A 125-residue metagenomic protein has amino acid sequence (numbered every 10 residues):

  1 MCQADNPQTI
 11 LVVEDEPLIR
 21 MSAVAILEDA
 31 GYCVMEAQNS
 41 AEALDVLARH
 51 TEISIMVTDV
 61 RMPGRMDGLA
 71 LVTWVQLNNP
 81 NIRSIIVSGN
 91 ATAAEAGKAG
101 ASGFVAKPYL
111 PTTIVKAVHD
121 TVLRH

Functional and structural regions predicted by a protein language model:
M1-L11, P17-L18, V24, L77 (+2 more regions): Non-catalytic signal-transmission and effector/linker regions of two-component phosphorelay proteins
P17-M35: Two-component/phosphorelay signaling modules centered on CheY-like receiver
E36-I55, E95: Acidic, metal-coordinating helix/loop segments flanking the phosphotransfer/catalytic sites of two-component signaling
L44-D45, M66-N81: Short amphipathic alpha-helix used as the core "switch/output" element in two-component signaling
D59-V60: Active-site residues of response regulator receiver
S84-S88: Hydrophobic/aromatic residues positioned on beta-strands within the core alpha/beta folds
S102: Short, glycine/charged-rich "phosphate-handling" switch motifs in NTP-dependent and phosphotransfer domains
K107: A Lys-centered signature of the CheY-like receiver
